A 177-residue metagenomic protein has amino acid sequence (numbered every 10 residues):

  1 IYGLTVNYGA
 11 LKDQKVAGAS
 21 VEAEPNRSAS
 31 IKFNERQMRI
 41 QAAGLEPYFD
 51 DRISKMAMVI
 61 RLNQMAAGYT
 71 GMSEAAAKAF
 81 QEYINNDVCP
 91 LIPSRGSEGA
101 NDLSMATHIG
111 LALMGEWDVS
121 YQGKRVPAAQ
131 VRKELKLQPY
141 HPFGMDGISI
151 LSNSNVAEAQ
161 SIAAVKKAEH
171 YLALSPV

Functional and structural regions predicted by a protein language model:
I1-V177: Conserved, well-structured ligand/cofactor-binding cores
